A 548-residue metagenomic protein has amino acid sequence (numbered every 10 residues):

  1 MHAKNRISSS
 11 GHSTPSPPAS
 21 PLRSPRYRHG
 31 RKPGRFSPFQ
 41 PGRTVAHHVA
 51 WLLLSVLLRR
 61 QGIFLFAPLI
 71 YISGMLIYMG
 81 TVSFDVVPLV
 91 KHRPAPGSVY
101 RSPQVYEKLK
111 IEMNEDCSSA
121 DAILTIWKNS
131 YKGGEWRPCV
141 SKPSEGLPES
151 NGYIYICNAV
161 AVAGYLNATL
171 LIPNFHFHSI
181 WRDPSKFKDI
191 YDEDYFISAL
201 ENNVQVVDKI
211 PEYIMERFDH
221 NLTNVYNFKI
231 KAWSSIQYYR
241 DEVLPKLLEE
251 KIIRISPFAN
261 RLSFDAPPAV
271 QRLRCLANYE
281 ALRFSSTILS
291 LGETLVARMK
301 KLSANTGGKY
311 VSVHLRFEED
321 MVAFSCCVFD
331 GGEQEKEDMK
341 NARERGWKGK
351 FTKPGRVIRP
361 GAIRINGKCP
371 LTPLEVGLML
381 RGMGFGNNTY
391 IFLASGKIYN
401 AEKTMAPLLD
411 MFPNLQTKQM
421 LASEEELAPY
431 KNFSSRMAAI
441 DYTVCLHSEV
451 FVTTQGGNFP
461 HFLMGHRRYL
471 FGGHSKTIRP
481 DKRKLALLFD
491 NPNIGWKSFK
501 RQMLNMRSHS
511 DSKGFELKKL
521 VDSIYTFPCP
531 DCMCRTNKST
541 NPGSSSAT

Functional and structural regions predicted by a protein language model:
H2-T548: N-terminal targeting/anchoring "stem" of glycan-biosynthesis enzymes
